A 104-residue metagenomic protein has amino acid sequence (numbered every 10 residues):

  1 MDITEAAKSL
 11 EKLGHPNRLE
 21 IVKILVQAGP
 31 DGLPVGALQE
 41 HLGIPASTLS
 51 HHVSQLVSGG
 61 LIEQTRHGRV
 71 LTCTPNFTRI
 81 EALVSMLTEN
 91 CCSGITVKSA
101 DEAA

Functional and structural regions predicted by a protein language model:
M1-E5, K23-Q27, F77-A104: Amphipathic alpha-helical dimerization/coiled-coil segments that flank or bridge DNA-binding/regulatory modules
T4, K8-P45, H67-I80: N-terminal helix-turn-helix DNA-binding core of bacterial DNA-binding proteins
K8, S58-G59: A generic local structural motif
N17, G32-L33, L49, G94 (+1 more regions): Secondary-structure transition/capping residues
V22, Q55-V57: N-terminal processing/targeting junctions
E40, V57-S58: Alpha-helical residues within the helix-turn-helix
P45-A46, S50-H52: Short coil turns linking two alpha-helices in DNA-binding domains
